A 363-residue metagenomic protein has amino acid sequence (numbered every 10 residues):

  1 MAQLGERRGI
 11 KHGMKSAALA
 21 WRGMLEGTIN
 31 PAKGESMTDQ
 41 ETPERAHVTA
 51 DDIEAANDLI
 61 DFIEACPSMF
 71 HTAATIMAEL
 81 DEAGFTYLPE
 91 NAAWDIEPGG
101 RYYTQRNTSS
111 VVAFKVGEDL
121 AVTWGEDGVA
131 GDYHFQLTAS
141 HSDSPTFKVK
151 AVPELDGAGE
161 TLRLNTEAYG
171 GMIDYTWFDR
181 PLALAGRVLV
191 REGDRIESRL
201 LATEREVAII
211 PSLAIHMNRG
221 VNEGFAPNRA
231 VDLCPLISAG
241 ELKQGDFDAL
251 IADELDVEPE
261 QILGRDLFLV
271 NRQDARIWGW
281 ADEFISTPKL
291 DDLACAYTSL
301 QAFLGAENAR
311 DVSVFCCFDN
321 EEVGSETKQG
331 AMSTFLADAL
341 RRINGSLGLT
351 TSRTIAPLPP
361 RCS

Functional and structural regions predicted by a protein language model:
E6-S363: N-terminal hydrophobic/helix-forming segments and targeting peptides
